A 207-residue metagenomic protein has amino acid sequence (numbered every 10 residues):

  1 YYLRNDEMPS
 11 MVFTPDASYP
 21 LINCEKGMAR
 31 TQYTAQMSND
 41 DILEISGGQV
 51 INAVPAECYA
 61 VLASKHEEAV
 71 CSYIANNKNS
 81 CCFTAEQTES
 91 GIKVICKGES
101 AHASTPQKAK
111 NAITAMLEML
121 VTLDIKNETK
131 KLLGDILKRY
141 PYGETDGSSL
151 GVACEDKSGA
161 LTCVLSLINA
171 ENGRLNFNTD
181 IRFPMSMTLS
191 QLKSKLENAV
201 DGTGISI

Functional and structural regions predicted by a protein language model:
Y2-M185: Midchain, well-structured core segments that form catalytic/ion-binding scaffolds
A170, L175-I207: Substrate-recognition/cap regions that form aromatic- and gly/pro-loop-enriched pockets for small-molecule ligands
